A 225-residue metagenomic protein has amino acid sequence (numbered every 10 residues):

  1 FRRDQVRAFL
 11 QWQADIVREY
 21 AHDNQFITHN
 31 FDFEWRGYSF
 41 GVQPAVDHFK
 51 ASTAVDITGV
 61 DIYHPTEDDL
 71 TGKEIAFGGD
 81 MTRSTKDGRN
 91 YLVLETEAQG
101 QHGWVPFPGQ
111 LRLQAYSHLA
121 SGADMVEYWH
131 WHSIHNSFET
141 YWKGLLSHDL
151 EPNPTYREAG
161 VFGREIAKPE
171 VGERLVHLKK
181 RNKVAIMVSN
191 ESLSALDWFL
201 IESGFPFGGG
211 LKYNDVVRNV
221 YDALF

Functional and structural regions predicted by a protein language model:
F1-R2, Y20-F26, F31-Y38: Active-site mouth of glycoside hydrolases
R3, R7, Q11-Q13, E19 (+2 more regions): Carbohydrate-binding surfaces of carbohydrate-active enzymes
R36-A51: Distinct, well-ordered alpha-helical segments
